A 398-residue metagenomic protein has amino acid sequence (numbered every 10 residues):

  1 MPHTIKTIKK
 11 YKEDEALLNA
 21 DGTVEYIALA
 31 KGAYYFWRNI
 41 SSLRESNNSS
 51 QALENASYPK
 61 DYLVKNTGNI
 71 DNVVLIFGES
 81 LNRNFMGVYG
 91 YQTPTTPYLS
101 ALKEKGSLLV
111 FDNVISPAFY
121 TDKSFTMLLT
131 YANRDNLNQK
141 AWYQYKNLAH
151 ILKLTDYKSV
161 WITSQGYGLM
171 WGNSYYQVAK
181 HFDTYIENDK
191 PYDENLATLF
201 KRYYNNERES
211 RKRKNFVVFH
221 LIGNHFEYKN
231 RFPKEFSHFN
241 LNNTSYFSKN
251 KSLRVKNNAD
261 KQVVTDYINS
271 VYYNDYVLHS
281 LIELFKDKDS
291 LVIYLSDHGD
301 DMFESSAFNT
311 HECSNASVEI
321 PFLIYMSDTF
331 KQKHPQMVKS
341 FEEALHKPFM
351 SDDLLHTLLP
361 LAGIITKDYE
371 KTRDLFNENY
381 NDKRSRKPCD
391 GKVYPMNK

Functional and structural regions predicted by a protein language model:
M1-P2, I320: Extended, compositionally biased non-globular segments that define protein topology
P2-S248, M350-S351, H356-I364, D368-N381: Active-site-proximal alpha/beta segments of enzymes that process anionic O-linked groups
D61, Y204-N205, T244-Y294, I324-M326 (+1 more regions): A long, amphipathic alpha-helix that forms part of the scaffold/cap immediately adjacent to metal-dependent active
G90-P94, L284, S290-P335: Histidine-centered active-site microenvironments of extracellular/periplasmic hydrolases and transferases
L99, K103, L152, F219 (+6 more regions): Proline/Glycine/Serine-rich low-complexity intrinsically disordered segments that serve as flexible stalks/linkers
F111, A118-Y131, L253-V255, N309-I364: Substrate-binding rim/cap in mid-to-C-terminal beta-strand-loop elements of soluble/periplasmic
V338-E343, G363-N397: Polar, surface-exposed loop/tail segments that function as active-site lids or cofactor/substrate-recognition elements
